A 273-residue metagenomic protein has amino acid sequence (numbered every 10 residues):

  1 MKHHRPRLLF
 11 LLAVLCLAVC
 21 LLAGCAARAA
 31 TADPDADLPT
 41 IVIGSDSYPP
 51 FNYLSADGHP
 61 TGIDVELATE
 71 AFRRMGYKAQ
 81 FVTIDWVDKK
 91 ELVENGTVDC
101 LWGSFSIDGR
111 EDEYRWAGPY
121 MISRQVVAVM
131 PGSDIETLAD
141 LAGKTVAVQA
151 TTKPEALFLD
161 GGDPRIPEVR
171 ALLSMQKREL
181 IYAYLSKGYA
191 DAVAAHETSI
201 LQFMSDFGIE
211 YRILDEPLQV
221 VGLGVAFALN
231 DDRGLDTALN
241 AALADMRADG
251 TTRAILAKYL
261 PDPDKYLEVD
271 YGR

Functional and structural regions predicted by a protein language model:
C20-G24: C-terminal motif of bacterial Sec signal peptides marking the signal peptidase cleavage site
T31-S104, S174, D249: Extracytoplasmic small-molecule ligand-binding "clamshell" domains of the periplasmic binding protein/Venus flytrap
S45-S47, I122-V129, S205-A244, D262-R273: Periplasmic-binding protein-like
L54-A56, A68-Y77, P154-Q176, M204-G208 (+1 more regions): Ligand-binding cleft/hinge of the Venus flytrap
V65-R74, G132-I135, A139-T145, A150-K153 (+1 more regions): Extended ligand-binding regions for polar small-molecule ligands
T69, K78-D140, R212, P217: Acidic, polar ligand-binding/catalytic clefts
Y77, D85, G118-L172, N230-D232: A conserved helix-loop-strand patch within extracytoplasmic ligand-binding domains of the periplasmic binding
D88-E91, S104-E113, L157-D160, Y184-V220: A ligand-binding cleft/hinge motif common to bilobed small-molecule-binding domains
